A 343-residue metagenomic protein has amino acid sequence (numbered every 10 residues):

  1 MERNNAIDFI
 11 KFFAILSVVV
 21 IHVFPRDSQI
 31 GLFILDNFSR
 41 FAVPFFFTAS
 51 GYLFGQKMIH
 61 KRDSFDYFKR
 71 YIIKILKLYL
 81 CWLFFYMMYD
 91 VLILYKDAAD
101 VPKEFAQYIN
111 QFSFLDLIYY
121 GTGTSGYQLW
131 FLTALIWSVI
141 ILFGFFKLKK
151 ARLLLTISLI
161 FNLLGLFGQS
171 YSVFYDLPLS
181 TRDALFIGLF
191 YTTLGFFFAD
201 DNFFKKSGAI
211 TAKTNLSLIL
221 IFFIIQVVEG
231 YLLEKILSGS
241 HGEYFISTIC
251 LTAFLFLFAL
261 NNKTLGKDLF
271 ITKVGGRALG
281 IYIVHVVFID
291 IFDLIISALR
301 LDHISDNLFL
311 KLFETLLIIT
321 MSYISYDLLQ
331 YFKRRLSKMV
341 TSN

Functional and structural regions predicted by a protein language model:
N5-M58, I75-F84, S180, I187: Functionally critical transmembrane alpha-helices in membrane proteins and complexes, commonly lining
L16-V23, L83, S158-Y171, L218-L232 (+2 more regions): Aromatic-anchored segments of alpha-helical transmembrane domains
G31-V43, I118-T133, Y171-Y191, V227-F254: Interfacial loop-to-helix transition and helix-capping segments at the boundaries of transmembrane helices
R40-F45, M58-T124, S138, T214 (+3 more regions): Transmembrane alpha-helical segments and their boundary/interface "anchor" motifs in multi-pass integral membrane
Y52-Q56, S138-F146, G188-F204, T252-T264 (+3 more regions): Hydrophobic transmembrane alpha-helices
V139-N162, F197-L218: Solvent-exposed interhelical
F203-T272, V287, I295, I304-L310: Alpha-helical transmembrane segments and terminal signal-anchor/GPI-anchor hydrophobic tails, characterized by long
K263-G275, V286-N343: C-terminal "closing" transmembrane helix and its immediate cytosolic amphipathic cap in multi-pass membrane proteins
